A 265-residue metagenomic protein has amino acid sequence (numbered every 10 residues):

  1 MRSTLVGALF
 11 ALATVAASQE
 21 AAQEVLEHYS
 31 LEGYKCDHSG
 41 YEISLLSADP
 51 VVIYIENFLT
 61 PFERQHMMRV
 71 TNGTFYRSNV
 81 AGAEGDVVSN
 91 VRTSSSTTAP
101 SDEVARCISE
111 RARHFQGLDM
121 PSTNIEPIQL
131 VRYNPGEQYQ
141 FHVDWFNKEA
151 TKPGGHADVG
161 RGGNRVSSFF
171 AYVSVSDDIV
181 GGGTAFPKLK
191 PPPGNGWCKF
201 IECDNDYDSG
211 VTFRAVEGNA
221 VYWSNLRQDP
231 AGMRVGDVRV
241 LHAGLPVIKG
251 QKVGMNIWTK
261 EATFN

Functional and structural regions predicted by a protein language model:
R2-N265: Fe(II)/2-oxoglutarate oxygenase catalytic core
